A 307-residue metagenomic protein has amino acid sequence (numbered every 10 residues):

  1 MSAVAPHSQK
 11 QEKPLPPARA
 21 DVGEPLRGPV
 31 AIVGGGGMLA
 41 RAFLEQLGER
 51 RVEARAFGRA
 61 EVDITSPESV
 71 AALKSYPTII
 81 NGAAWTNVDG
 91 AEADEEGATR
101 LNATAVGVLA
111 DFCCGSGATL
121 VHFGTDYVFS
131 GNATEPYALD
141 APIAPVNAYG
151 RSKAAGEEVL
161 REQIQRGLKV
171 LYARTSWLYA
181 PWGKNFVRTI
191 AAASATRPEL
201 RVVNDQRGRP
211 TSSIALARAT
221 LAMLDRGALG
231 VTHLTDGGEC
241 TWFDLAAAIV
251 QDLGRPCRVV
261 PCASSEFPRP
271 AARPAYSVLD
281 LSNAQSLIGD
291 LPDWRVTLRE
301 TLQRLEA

Functional and structural regions predicted by a protein language model:
R19, R27-G48: N-terminal Rossmann NAD(P)H-binding glycine-rich loop of SDR-like oxidoreductase domains
G28, A219, R226-P270: Mid/C-terminal beta-alpha module of Rossmann-like enzyme folds, strongest in SDR-family dehydrogenases/epimerases
V52-S69: Adenosine-cofactor binding site in Rossmann-like domains, unifying the SAM/SAH pocket of S-adenosylmethionine-dependent
P67-A103: NAD(P)H-binding glycine-rich loop region in Rossmannoid oxidoreductase-like domains and their noncatalytic homologs
A93, R100, T104-V108, V128-A173 (+1 more regions): Catalytic helix-loop patch of NAD(P)-dependent Rossmann-fold dehydrogenases
E158-G208, I214-A215: NAD(P)-dependent short-chain dehydrogenase/reductase
V202-R207, T232-C240, S286: Glycine-rich Rossmann NAD(P)(H)-binding loop
T241-A247, P261-A307: Conserved C-terminal active-site "lid" loop/helix of NAD(P)H-dependent oxidoreductases that clamps the redox cofactor
